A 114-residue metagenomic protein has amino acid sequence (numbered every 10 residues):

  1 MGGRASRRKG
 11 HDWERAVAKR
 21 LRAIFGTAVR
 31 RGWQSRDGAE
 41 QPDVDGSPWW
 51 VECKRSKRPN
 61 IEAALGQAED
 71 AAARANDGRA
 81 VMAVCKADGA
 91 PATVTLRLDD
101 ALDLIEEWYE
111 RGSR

Functional and structural regions predicted by a protein language model:
M1-R114: Catalytic phosphate/metal-binding cores of nucleic-acid and nucleotide-processing enzymes, i.e., regions that mediate
